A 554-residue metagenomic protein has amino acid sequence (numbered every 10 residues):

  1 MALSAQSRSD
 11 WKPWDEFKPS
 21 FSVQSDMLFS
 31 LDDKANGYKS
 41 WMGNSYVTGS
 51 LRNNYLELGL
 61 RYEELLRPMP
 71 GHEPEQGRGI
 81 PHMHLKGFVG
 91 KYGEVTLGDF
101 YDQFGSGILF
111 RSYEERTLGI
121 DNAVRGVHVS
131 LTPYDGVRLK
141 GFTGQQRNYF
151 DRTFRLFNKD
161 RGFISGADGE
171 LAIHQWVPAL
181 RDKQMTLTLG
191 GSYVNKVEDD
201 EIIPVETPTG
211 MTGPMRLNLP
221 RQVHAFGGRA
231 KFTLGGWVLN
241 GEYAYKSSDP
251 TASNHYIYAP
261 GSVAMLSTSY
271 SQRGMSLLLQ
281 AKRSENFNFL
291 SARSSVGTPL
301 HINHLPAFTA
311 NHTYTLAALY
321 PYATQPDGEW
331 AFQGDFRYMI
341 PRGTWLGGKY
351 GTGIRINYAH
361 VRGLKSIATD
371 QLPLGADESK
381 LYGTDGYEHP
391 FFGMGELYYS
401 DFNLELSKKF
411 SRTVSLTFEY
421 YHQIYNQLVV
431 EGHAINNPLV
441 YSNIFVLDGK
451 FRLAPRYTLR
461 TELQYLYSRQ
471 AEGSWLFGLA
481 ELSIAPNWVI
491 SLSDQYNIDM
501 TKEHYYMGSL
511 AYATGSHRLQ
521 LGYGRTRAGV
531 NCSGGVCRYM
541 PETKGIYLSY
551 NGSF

Functional and structural regions predicted by a protein language model:
M1-A2: Bacterial N-terminal signal peptides
A5-Q6: Boundary of Sec targeting at the N-terminus
S9-K34, W41, L51-L60, V95 (+1 more regions): Transmembrane beta-strand segments of Gram-negative outer membrane beta-barrel proteins
Q24-L28, P70-H72, T96-L180, T186-T188 (+5 more regions): Surface-exposed coil loops of outer-membrane beta-barrel proteins
D26-L28, Y38, M42-N44, V177-Q184 (+3 more regions): Exposed, low-structure sequence patches enriched in small/polar residues
M42-Y46, R78-H84, F88, N122-G126 (+6 more regions): Short alpha-helical segments and helix-capping/turn motifs at coil-helix boundaries
S50-R52, L56-Q146, R181, R273-S294 (+3 more regions): Outer membrane beta-barrel
L65-E75, R155-N158, K246-A259: Outer-membrane beta-barrel proteins
